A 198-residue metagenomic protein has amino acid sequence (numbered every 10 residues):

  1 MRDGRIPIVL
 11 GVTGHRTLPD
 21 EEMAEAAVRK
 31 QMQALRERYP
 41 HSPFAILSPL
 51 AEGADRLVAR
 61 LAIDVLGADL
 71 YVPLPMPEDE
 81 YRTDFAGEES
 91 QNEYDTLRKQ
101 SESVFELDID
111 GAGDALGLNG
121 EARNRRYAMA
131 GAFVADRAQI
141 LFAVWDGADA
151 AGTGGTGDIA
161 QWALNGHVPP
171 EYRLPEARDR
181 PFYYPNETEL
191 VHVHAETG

Functional and structural regions predicted by a protein language model:
M1-G198: Acidic/glycine-enriched connector segments
